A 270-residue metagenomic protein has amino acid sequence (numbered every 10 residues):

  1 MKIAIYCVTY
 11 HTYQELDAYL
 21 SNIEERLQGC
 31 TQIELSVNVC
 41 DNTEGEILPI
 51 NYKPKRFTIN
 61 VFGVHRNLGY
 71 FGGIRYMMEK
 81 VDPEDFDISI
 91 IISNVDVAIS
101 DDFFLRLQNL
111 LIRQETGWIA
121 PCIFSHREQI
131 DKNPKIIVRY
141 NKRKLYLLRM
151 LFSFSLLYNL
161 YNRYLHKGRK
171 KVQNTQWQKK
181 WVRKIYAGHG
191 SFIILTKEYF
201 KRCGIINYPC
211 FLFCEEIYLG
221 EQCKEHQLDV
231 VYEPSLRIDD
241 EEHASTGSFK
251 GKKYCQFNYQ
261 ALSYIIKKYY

Functional and structural regions predicted by a protein language model:
T12-Q28: Short, well-formed alpha-helical segments that are part of the catalytic scaffolds of diverse glycosyltransferases
N38-I50, R66, V97: A conserved acidic beta->alpha catalytic loop
V64-D82: Glycine-rich, basic loop-to-helix element that forms the pyrophosphate-binding segment of sugar-nucleotide handling
F86-A98: Short beta-strand-to-loop acidic/aromatic patch adjacent to the donor-nucleotide binding site
A98-K135: Conserved donor NDP-sugar-binding/catalytic core segment of glycosyltransferases
L156-H166, N174-L195, G247: A recurrent flexible, glycine/aromatic-enriched loop bordering the glycosyltransferase active site that acts as
L160-R163, I217-Y270: Active-site-adjacent helix/loop segment of glycosyltransferases that harbors family-specific signature motifs
Q178-K180, Y186-I205, P209-L236: A short, conserved alpha-helix in the catalytic core of glycosyltransferases
